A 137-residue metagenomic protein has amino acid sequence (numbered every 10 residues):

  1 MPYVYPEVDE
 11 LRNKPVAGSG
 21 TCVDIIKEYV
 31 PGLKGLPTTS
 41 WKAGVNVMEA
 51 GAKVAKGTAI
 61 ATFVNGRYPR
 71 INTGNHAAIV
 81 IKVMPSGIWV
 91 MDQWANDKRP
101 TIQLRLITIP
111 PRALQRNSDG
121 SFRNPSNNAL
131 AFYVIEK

Functional and structural regions predicted by a protein language model:
M1-A77, K82: Secreted/periplasmic proteins that engage bacterial cell-wall peptidoglycan
Y5-N13, I81-K137: Aromatic- and glycine-rich peptidoglycan recognition patches
